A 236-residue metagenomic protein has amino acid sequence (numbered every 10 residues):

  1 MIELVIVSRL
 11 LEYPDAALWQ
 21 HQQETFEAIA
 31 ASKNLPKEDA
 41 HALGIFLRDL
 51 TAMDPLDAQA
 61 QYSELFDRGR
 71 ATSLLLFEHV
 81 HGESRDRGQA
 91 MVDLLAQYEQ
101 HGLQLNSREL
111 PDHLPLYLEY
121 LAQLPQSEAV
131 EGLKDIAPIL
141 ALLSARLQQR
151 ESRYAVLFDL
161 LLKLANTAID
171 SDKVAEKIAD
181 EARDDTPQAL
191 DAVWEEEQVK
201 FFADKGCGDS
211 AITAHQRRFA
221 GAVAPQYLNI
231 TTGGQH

Functional and structural regions predicted by a protein language model:
M1-D112, L118-H236: Charged, alpha-helix-forming regions
